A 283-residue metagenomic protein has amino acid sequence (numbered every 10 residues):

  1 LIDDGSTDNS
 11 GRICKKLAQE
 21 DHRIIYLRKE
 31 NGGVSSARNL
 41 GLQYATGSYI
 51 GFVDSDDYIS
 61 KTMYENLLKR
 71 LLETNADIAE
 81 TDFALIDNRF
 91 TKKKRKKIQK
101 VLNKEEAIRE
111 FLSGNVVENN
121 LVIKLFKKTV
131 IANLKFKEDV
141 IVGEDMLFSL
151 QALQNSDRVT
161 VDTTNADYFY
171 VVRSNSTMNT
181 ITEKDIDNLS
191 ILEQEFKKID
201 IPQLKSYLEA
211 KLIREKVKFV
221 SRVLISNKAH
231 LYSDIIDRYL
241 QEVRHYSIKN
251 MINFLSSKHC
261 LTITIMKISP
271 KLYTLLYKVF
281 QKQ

Functional and structural regions predicted by a protein language model:
L1-G5, I25-E30, S55: Short beta-strand/loop segment that forms part of the nucleotide-sugar
D3-I13: A conserved acidic beta->alpha catalytic loop
I13, K29-A45, N66: Glycine-rich, basic loop-to-helix element that forms the pyrophosphate-binding segment of sugar-nucleotide handling
R23-I25, A76: Short, conserved active-site loop motifs that form the nucleotide-linked donor/cofactor pocket
V34, S55-T163, Y168-K184: Donor-binding/catalytic cores of nucleotide-activated saccharide and glycerol-phosphate transferases/polymerases
I50: Short aromatic/hydrophobic "clamp" motif used to bind/position activated sugar donors
A166-R173, N179-S206, K218-Y246: Catalytic core of nucleotide-sugar-dependent glycosyltransferases
I225-Q283: Membrane-interface aromatic/basic loop that binds lipid-linked glycans or pyrophosphate carriers, typified by
